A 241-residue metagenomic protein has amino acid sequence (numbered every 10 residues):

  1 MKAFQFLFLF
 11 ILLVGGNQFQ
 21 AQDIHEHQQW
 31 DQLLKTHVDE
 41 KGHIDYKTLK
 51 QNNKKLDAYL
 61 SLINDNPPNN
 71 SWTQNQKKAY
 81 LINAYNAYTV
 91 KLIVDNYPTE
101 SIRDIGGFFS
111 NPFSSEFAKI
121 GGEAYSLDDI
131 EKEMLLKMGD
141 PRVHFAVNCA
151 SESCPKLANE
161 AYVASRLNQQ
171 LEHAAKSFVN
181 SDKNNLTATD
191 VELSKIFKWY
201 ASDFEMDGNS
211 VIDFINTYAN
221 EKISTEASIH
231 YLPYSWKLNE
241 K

Functional and structural regions predicted by a protein language model:
M1-D23: Bacterial Sec-dependent N-terminal signal peptides
D23-K241: Interaction/scaffold regions that mediate signaling and macromolecular assembly across diverse proteins
